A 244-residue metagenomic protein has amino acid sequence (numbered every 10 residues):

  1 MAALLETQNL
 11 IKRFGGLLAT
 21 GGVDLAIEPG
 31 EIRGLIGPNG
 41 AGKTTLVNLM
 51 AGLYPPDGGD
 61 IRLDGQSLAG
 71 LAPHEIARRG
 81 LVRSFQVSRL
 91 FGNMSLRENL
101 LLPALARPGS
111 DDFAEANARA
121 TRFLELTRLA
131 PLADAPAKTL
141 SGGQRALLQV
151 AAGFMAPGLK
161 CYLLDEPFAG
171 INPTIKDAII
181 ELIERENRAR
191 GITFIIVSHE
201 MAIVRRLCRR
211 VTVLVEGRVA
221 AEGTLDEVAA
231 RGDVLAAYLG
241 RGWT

Functional and structural regions predicted by a protein language model:
A2-E6, L10-T244: Glycine-rich phosphate-binding loops of nucleotide-dependent enzymes
